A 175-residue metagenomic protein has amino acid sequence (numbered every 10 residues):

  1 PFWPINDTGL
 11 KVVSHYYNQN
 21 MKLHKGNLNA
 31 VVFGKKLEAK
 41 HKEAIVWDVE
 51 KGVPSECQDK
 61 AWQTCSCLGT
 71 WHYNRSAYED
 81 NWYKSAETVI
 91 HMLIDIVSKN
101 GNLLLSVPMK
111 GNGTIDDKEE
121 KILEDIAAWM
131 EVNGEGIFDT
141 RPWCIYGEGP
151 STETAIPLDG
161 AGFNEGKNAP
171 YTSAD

Functional and structural regions predicted by a protein language model:
P1-D175: Mature catalytic domains of secreted/periplasmic carbohydrate-active enzymes
